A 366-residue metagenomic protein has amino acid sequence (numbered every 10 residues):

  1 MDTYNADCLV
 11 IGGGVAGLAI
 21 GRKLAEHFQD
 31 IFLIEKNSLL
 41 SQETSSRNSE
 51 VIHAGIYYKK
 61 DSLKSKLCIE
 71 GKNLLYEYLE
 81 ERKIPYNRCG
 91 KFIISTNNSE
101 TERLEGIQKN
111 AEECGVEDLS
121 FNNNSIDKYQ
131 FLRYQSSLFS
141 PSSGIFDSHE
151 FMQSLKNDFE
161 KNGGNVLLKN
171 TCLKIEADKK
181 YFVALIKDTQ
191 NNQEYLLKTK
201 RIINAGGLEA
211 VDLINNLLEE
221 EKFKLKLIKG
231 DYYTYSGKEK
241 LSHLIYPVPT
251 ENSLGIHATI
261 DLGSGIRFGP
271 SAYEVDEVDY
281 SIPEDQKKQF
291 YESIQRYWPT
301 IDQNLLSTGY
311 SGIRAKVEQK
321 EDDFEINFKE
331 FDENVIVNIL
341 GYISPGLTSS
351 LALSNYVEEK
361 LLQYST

Functional and structural regions predicted by a protein language model:
A6-L33: N-terminal Rossmann-like FAD-binding beta1-loop-alpha1 element of flavoenzymes
A16, L39, E209: Conserved Rossmann-like nucleotide-cofactor binding loop
K23, I52, R82-Y86, L196 (+1 more regions): Active-site substrate-recognition segment that forms the wall of the catalytic cavity or substrate channel
E26-R47: Glycine-rich FAD pyrophosphate-binding loop
E50-N124, Y134, G255-I256: Dinucleotide-binding Rossmann-like beta1-alpha1 core, especially the glycine-rich loop that anchors the ADP
K59-E70, I94-R103, F139-D158, S281-Q286 (+1 more regions): Short beta-strand to alpha-helix junction loop
F139-K200, L351, K360: Helical element adjacent to the flavin cofactor pocket in flavoenzyme catalytic cores
S143-I145, T250-S253, V337-S350: Glycine-rich phosphate/pyrophosphate-binding beta-alpha loops
